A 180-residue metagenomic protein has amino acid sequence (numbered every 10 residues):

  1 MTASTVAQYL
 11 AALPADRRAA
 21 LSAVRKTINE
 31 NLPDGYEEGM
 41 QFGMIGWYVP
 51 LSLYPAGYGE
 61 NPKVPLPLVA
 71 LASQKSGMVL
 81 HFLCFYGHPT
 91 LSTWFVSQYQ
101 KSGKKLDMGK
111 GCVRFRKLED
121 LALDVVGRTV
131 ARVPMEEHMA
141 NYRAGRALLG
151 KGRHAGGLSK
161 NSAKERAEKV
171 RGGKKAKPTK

Functional and structural regions predicted by a protein language model:
M1-K180: Charge-dense, helix-prone N-terminal extensions
